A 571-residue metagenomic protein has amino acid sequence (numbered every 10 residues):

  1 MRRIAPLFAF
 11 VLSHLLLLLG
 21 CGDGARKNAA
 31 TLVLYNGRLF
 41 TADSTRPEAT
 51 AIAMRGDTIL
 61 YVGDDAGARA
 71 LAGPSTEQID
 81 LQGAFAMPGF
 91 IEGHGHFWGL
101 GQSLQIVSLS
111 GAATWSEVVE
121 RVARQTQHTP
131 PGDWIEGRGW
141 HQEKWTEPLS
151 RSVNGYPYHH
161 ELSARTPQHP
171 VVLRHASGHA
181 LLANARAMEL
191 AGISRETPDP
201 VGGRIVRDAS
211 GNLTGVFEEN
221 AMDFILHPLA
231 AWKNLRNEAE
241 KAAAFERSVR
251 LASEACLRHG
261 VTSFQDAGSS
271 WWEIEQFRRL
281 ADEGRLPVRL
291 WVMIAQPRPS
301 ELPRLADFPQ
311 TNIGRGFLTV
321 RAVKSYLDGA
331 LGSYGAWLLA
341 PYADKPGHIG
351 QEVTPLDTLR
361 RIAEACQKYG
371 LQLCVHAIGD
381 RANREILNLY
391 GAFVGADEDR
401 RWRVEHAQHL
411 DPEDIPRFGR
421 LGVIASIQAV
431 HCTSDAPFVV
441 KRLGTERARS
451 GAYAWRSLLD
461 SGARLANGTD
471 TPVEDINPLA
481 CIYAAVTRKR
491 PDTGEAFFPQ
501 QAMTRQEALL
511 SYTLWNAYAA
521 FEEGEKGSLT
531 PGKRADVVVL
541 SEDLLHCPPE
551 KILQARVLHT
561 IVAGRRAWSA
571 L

Functional and structural regions predicted by a protein language model:
M1-V11: Bacterial N-terminal signal peptides that target proteins for export
L18-G20: C-terminal motif of bacterial Sec signal peptides marking the signal peptidase cleavage site
G22-Y35, F40, S44-A306, R321 (+7 more regions): Divalent metal-binding segments
Y61-V62, G137, V537-L540, S569: A generic structural signal for residues embedded in beta-strands
A255, S569-L571: Short, gly/Ser/Thr-rich active-site loops of penicillin-recognizing serine hydrolases
N312-G314, T319: Acidic/histidine-enriched ion/cofactor-binding microenvironments in catalytic or ligand-binding pockets
A363-C374, I378-W402, H406-A407, P412-P416 (+4 more regions): His/Asp/Glu-enriched, well-ordered alpha-helical/loop segment that forms or immediately abuts the divalent-metal
